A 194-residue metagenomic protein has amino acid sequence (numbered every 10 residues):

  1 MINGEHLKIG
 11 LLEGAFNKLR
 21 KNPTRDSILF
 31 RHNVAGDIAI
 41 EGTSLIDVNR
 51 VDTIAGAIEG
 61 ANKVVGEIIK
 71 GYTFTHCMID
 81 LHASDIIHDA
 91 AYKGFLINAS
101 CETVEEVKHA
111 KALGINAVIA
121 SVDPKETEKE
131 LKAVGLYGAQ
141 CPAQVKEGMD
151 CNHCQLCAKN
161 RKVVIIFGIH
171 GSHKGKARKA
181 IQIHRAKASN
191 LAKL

Functional and structural regions predicted by a protein language model:
M1-L194: Class I S-adenosyl-L-methionine
